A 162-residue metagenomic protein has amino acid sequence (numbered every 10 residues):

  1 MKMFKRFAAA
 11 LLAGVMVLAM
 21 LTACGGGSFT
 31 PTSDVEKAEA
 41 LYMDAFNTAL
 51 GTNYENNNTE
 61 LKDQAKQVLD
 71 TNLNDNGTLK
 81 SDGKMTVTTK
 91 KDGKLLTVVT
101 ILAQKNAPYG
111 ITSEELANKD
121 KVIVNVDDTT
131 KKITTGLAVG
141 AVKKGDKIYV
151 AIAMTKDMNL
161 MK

Functional and structural regions predicted by a protein language model:
M1-L11: Bacterial Sec-dependent N-terminal signal peptides
F7, G26-F29, M158-K162: Short acidic DE-rich linear segments
G14-L18: Alpha-helical transmembrane segments
A19-A23: C-terminal motif of bacterial Sec signal peptides marking the signal peptidase cleavage site
G25-S28, A49-G51, T100-K105: Charged, low-complexity surface segments at secondary-structure and domain boundaries
F29-K94, V126-T129, T135: Short, well-ordered surface patches within globular domains
T88-K162: A well-ordered secondary-structure block
